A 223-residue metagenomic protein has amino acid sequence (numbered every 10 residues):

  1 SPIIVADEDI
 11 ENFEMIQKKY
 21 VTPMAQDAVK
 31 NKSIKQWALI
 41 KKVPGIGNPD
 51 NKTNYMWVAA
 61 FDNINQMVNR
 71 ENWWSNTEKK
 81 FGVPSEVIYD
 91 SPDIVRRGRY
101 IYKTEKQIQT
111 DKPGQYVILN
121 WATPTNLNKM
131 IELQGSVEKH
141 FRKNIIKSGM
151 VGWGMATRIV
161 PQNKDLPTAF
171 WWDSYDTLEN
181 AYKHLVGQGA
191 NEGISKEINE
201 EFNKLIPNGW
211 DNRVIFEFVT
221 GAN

Functional and structural regions predicted by a protein language model:
S1-T77, E86-N223: Short S/T/G/P-rich N-terminal loop/turn motif that feeds into the first structured element of a domain
